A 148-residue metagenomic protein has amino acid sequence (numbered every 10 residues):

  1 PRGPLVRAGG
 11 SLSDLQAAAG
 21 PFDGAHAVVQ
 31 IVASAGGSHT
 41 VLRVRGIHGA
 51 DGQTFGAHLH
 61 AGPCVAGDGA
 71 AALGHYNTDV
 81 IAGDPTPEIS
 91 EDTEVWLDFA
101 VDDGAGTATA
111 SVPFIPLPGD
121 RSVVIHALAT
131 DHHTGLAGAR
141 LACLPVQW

Functional and structural regions predicted by a protein language model:
P1-W148: N-terminal leader/targeting pre-sequences
